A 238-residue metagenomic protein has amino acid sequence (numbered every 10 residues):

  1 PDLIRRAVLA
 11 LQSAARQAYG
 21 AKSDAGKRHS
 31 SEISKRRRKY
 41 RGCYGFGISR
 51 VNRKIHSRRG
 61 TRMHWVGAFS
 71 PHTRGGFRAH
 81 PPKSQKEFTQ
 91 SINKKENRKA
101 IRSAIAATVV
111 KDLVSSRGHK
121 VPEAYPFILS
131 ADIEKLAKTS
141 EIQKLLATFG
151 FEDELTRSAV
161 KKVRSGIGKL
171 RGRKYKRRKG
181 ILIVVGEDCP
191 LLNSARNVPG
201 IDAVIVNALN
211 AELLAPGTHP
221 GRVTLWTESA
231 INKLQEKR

Functional and structural regions predicted by a protein language model:
P1-A131, L136-R178: Basic, glycine/proline-rich low-complexity segments that contact nucleic acids
T61, L213-L214: Short secondary-structure boundary/hinge segments and terminal tails
K86-E87, R98-K99, F149-E152, K169-R173 (+4 more regions): Phospho-regulatory, Ser/Thr- and acidic-rich intrinsically disordered linkers and terminal tails that flank modular
L129-D132, V184-E187, V206: Short His-Asn-centered micro-motif
V163-G166, N207-E212: Short acidic loop-to-helix transition motifs that present clustered carboxylates
G200-N207: Short hydrophobic/aromatic-enriched beta-strand-loop microsegments
